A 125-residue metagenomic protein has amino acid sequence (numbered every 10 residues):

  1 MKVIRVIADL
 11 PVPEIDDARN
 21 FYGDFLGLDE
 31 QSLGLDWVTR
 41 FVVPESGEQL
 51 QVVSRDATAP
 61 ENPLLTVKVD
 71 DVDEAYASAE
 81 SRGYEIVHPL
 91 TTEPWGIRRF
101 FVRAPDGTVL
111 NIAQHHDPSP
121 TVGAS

Functional and structural regions predicted by a protein language model:
M1-R19, G47, P63-V67, H115-S125: N-terminal beta-strand motif that seeds the catalytic metal site of vicinal oxygen chelate
E14-I15, L65-V109: Vicinal oxygen chelate
Y22: Terminal peptide-recognition signature
G27-L33, I86-P89: Short secondary-structure junctions
D29-P63, V109-Q114: Conserved short beta-strand elements that form part of the metal-binding/catalytic scaffold of enzyme active sites
D36-W37, E93-P94, H116, T121: Conserved beta-strand edge residues that scaffold enzyme active sites
